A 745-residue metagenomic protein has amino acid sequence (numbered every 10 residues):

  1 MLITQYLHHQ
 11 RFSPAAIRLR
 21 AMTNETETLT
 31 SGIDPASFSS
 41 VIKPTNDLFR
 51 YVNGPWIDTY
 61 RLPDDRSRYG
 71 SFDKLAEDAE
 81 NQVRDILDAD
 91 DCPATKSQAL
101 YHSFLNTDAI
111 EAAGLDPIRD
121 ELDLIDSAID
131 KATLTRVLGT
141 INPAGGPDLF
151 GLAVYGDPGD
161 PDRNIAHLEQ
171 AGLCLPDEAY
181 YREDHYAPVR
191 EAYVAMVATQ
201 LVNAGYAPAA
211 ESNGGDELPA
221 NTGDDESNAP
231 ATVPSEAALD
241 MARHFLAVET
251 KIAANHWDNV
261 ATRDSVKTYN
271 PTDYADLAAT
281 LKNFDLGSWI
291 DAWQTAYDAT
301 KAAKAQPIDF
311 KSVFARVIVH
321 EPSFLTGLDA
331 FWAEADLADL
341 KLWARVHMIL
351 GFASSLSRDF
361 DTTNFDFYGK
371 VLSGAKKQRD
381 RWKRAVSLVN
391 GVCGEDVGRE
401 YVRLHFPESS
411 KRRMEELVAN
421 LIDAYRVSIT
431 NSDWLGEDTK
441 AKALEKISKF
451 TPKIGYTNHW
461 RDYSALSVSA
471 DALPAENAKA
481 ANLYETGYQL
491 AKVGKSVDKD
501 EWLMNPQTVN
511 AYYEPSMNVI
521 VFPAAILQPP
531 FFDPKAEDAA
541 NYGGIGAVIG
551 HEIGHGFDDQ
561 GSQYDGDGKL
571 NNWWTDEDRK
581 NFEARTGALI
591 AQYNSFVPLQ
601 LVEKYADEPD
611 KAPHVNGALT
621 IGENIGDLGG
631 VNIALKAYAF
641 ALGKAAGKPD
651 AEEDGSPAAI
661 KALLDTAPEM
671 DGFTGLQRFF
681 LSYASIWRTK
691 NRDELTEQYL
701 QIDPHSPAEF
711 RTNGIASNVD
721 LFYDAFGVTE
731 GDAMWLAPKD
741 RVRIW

Functional and structural regions predicted by a protein language model:
A16, T23-T26, A76, K251 (+8 more regions): Intrinsically disordered, low-complexity linker/terminal regions across diverse proteins
E25-L29, I42-N46, Y51-A109: Active-site-surrounding "flap" and adjacent substrate/cofactor-binding loops of secreted or lumenal enzymes, prototyped
L29-D34, C174-E178, D610-A612: Flexible glycine/proline-enriched surface loops and loop-helix/loop-strand junctions
S37-D58, Y180-V202, I621, L628-I633: Hydrophobic/aromatic-rich, well-ordered segments within soluble, folded domains that form packed cores
S40-P44, P158-D160, Y513-S516, G672-T674: Extracellular/periplasmic catalytic domains that process cell-envelope and extracellular macromolecules
D88-E416, N420: Noncatalytic, helix-rich "gating/capping" subdomain that lines the substrate-entry/channel surface of large enzyme
